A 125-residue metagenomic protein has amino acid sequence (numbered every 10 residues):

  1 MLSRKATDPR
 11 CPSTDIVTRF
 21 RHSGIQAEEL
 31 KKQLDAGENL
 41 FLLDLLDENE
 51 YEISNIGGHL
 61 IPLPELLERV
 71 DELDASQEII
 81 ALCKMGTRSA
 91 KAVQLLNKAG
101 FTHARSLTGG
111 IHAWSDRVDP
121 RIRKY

Functional and structural regions predicted by a protein language model:
M1-F41, L45-E78, M85-Y125: Rhodanese-like catalytic fold shared by cysteine-dependent sulfurtransferases and DSP/PTP-type phosphatases
